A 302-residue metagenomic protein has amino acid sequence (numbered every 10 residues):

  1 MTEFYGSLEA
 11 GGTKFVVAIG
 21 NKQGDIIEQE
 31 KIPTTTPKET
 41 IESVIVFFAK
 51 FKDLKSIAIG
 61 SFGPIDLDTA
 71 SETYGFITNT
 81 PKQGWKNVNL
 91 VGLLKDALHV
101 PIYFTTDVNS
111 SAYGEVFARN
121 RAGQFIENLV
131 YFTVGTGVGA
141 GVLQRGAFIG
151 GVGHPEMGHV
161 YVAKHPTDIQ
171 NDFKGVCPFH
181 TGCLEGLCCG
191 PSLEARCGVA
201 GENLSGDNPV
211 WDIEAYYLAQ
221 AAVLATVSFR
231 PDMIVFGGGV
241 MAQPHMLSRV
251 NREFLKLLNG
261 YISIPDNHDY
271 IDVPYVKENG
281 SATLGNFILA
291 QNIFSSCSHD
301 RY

Functional and structural regions predicted by a protein language model:
M1-I57, I65-T73, G92-V100, F117-I126 (+1 more regions): ATP-binding/phosphotransfer module of carbohydrate and carboxylate kinases, centering on a glycine-rich
F62: Conserved NAD(P)H cofactor-binding loop of Rossmann-fold oxidoreductase domains
S71-K86: A charged helix-plus-loop insertion that forms the helical arch/lid used to bind and gate nucleic-acid substrates
N89: A conserved beta-strand->loop->alpha-helix hinge within the catalytic CA
F104-V108, A112: Short loop/edge segments at beta-strand edges and connector loops that shape dinucleotide/nucleotide cofactor-binding
N109, G137, M241: Catalytic metal-binding/acid-base residues of hydrolase active sites
Q124-C183: Glycine-rich phosphate-binding loop of actin/hexokinase-like ATP-binding domains
